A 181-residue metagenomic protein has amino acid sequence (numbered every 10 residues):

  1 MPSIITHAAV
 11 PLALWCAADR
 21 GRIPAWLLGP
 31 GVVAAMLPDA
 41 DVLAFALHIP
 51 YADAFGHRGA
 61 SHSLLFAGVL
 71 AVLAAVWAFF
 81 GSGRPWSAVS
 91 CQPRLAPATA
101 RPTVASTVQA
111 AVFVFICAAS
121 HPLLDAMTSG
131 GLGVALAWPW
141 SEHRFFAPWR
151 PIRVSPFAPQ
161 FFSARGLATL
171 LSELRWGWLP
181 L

Functional and structural regions predicted by a protein language model:
M1-L181: N-terminal membrane-targeting hydrophobic helices
